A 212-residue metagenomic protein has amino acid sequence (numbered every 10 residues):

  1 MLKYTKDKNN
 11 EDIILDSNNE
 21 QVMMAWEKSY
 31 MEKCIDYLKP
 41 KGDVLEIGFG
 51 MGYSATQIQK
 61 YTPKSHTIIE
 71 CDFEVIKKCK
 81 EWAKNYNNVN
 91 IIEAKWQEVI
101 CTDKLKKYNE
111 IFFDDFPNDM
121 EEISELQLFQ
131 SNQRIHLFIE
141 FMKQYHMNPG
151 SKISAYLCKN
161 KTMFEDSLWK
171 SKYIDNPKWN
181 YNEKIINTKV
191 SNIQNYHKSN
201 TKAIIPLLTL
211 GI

Functional and structural regions predicted by a protein language model:
M1-K41: Class I SAM-dependent methyltransferase Rossmann-like catalytic core, especially the SAM/SAH-binding loop
P40-G50: Conserved class I S-adenosyl-L-methionine
D43, K64-S65, K152: Residues at the starts of beta-strands that form the adenosine-phosphate
M51-P63: Conserved SAM-binding loop of SAM-dependent methyltransferases across substrates and taxa, primarily the Class I
S65-E70, A155: Conserved SAM-binding motif I beta-strand of class I
C71-K104, E110: S-adenosyl-L-methionine
V75, D119-I212: C-terminal substrate-binding/active-site "lid" region of AdoMet-derived donor-dependent transferases
K106-D115, E121: Short SAM/SAH-binding signature in class I
